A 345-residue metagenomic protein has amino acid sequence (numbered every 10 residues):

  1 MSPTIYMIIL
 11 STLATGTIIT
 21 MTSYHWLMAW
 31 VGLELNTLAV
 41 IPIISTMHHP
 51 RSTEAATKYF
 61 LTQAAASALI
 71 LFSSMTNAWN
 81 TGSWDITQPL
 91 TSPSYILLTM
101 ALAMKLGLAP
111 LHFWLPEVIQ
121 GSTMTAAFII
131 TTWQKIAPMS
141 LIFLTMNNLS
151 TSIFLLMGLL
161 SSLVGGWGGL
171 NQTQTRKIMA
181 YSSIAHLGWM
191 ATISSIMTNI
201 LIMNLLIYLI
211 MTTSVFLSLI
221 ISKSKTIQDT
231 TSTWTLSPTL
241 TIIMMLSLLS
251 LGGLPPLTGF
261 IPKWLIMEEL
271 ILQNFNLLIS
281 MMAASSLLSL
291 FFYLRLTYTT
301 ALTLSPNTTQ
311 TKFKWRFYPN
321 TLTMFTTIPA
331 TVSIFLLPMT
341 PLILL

Functional and structural regions predicted by a protein language model:
M1-L345: Core, highly hydrophobic multi-pass alpha-helical transmembrane subunits of bioenergetic inner membranes
